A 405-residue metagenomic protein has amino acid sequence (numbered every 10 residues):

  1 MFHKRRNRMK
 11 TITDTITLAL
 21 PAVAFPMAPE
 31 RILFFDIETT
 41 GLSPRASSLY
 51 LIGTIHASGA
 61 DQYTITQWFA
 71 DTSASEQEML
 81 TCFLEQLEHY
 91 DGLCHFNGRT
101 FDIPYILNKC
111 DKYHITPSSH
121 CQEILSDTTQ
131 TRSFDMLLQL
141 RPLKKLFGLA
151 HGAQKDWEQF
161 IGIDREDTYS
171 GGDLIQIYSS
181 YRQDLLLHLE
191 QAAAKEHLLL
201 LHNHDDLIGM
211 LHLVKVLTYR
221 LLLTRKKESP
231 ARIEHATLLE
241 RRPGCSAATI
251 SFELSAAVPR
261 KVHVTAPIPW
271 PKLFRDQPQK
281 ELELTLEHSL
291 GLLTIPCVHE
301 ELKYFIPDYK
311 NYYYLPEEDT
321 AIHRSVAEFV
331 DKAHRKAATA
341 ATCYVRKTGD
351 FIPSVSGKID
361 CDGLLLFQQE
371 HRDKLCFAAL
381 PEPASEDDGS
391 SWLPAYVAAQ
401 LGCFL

Functional and structural regions predicted by a protein language model:
M1-F35, T40-S47, A57-A60, T64-L405: DEDD superfamily 3′-5′ metal-dependent exonuclease/proofreading module
I52-T54: Short beta-strand scaffold segments in enzyme catalytic cores
